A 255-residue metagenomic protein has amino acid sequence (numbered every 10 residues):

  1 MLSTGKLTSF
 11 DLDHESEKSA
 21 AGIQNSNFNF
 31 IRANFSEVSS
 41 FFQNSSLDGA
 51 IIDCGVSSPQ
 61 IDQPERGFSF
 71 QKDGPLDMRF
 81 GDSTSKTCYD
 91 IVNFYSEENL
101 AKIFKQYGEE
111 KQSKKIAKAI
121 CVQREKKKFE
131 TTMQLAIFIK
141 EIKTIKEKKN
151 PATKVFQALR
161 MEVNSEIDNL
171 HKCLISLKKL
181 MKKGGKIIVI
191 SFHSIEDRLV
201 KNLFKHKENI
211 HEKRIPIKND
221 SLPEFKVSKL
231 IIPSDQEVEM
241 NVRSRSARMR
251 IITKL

Functional and structural regions predicted by a protein language model:
M1-L255: S-adenosyl-L-methionine-dependent methyltransferase catalytic core, i.e., the SAM/SAH-binding region
